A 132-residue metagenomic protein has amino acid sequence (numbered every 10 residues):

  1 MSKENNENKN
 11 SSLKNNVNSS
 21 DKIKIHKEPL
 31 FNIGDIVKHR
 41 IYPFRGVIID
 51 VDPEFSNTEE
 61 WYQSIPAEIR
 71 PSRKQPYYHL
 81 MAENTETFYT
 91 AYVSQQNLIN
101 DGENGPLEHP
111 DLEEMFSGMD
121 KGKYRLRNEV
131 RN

Functional and structural regions predicted by a protein language model:
M1-I36, Y42-R45, D52-F55, N128-N132: Mixed-charge, Lys/Arg-rich low-complexity intrinsically disordered regions
N8-L13, S19, K38, N100 (+3 more regions): Low-complexity, compositionally biased segments
D21, D35, D50-D52, D101 (+2 more regions): Acidic-enriched, low-complexity/disordered segments with a strong bias for Aspartate over Glutamate
I36-K38, V47, H79-M81: Beta-strand cores of modular interaction/reader domains in eukaryotic scaffold and signaling proteins, especially PDZ
I49-D50, E59: Short, glycine/acidic-enriched capping/hinge loops at junctions between secondary-structure elements
F55-S64: Short, solvent-exposed secondary-structure boundary/capping segments
I65-P71: Short proline/glycine-enriched turn/loop segments at secondary-structure junctions
P71-N132: Intrinsically disordered, low-complexity, charged/polar segments
